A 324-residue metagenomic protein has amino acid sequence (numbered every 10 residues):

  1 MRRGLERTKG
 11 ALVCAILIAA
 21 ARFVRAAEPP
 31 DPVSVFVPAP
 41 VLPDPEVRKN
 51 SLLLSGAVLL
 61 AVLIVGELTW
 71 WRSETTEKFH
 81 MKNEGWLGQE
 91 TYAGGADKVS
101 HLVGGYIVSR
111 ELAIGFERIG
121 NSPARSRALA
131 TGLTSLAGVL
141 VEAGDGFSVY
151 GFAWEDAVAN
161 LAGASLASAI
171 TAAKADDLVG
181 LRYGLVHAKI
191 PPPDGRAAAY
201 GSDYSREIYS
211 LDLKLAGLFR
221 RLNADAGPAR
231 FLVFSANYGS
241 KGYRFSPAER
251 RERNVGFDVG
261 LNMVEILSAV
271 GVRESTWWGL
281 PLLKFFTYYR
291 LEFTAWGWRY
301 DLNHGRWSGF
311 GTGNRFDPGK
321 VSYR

Functional and structural regions predicted by a protein language model:
R2-L12: Bacterial N-terminal signal peptides that target proteins for export
C14-L17, F23-K98, L102-S109, A113-N121 (+3 more regions): N-terminal targeting leaders of membrane proteins
I114-G120, S168-A173, L213-A224, M263-A269: Outer-membrane beta-barrel proteins
V141-L161: Interfacial helix-loop-helix junctions of multi-pass membrane proteins
S165-L166, Y209-L215, F257-M263, W298 (+3 more regions): Residues on the lipid-exposed face of transmembrane beta-strands in outer-membrane beta-barrel proteins
V179-L181, R230-A236: Transmembrane beta-strands of outer-membrane beta-barrel proteins
L185-K189, Y238-G242, M263-E265: Transmembrane beta-strands of outer-membrane beta-barrel pores
D203-Y209, E249-F257: Residues that define the transmembrane beta-barrel architecture of outer-membrane proteins
